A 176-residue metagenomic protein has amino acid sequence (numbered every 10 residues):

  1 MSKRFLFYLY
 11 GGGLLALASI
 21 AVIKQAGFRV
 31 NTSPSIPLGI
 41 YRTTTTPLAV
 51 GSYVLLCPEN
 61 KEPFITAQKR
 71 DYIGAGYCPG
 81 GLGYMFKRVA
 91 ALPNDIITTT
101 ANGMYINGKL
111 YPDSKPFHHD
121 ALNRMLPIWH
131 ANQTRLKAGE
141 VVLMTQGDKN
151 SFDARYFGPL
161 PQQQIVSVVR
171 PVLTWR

Functional and structural regions predicted by a protein language model:
S2-L6, Q25-R176: Soluble "head" domains of membrane/secretory-pathway proteins
L6-K24: Hydrophobic membrane-insertion alpha-helices, especially the h-region of bacterial N-terminal signal peptides
